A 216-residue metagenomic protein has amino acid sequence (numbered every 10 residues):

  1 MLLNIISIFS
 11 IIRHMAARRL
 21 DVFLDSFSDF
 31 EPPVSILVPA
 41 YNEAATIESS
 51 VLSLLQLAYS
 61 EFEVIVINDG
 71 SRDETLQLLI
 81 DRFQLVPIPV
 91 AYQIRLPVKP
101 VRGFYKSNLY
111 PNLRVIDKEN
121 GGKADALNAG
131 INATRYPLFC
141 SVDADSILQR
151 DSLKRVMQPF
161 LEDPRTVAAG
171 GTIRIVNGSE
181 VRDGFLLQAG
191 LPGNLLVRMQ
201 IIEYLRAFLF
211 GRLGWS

Functional and structural regions predicted by a protein language model:
M1-F30, R212: N-terminal membrane-anchoring/stem segments of glycan-assembly enzymes
I6, I88-N128, N132, R150-D151 (+1 more regions): Long helical/loop segments within the catalytic core of UDP-sugar-dependent glycosyltransferases, especially the large
A17-D21, E43-Q56, Q77, D125: Short, well-formed alpha-helical segments that are part of the catalytic scaffolds of diverse glycosyltransferases
P32-S35, E63: Cell-envelope/extracellular polymer assembly enzymes that use nucleotide-activated donors
L52-E61, R82-P89: Short, acidic, metal-binding catalytic loop of nucleotide-sugar glycosyltransferases
N68-I88: A conserved acidic beta->alpha catalytic loop
F139: Short aromatic/hydrophobic "clamp" motif used to bind/position activated sugar donors
D143-I147: The conserved acidic donor/metal-binding loop of glycosyltransferases
